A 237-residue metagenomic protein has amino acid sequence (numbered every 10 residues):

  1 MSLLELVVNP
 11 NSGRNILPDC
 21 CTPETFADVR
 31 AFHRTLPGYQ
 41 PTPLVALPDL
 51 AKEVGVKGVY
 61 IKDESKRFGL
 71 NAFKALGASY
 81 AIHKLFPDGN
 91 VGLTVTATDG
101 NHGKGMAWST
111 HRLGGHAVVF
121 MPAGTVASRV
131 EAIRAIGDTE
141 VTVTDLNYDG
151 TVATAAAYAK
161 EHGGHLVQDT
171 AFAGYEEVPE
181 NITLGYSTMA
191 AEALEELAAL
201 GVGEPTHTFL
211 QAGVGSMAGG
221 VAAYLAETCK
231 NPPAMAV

Functional and structural regions predicted by a protein language model:
M1-V237: PLP-dependent amino-acid enzyme catalytic core
